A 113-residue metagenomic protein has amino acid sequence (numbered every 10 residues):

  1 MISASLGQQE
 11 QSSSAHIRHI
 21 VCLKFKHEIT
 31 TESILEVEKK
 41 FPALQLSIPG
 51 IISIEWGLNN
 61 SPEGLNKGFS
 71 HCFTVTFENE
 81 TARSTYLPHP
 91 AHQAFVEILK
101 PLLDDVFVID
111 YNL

Functional and structural regions predicted by a protein language model:
M1-F69, E78-T85, N112-L113: Short S/T/G/P-rich N-terminal loop/turn motif that feeds into the first structured element of a domain
E80-K100: C-terminal structural segments of small proteins and small subunits
L102-D104: C-terminal partner/receptor-binding element of secreted or periplasmic proteins
